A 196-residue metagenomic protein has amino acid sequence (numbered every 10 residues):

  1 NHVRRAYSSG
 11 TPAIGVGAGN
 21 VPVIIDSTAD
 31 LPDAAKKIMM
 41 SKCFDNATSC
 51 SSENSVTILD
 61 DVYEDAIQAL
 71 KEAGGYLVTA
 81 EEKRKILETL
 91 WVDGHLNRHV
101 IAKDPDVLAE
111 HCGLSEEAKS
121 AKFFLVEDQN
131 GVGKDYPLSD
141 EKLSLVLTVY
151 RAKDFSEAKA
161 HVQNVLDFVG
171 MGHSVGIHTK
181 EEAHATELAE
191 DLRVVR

Functional and structural regions predicted by a protein language model:
N1: Active-site phosphate-binding strand-loop segment of PLP-dependent enzymes
R4-G133, A158-A160: ALDH superfamily catalytic-core signature
S115, S120-R196: Conserved C-terminal structural/oligomerization subdomain of aldehyde/semialdehyde dehydrogenase
